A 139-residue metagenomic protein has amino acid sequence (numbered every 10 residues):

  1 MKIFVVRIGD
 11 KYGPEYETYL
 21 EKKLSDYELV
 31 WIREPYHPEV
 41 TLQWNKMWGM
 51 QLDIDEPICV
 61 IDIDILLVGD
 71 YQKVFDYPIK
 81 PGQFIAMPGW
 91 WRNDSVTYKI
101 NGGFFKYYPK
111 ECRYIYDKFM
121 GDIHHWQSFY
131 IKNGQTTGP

Functional and structural regions predicted by a protein language model:
M1-Q43, D53-D55, K110: N-terminal anchoring/stem segment of glycosyltransferases
R7-G9, G89-W91, K132-G134: Short, flexible beta-strand-to-coil junctions
G9, G102-G103: Glycine-centered flexibility sites
Y12-P14, R92-T97, R113-Y114: Short, surface-exposed beta-strand/loop "edge" segments at domain boundaries and coil↔beta transitions
L29-H37, A86-M87, I131-T137: A generic structural motif
L42-I100, K106-P109: GT-A fold catalytic core of metal-dependent nucleotide-sugar glycosyltransferases, centered on the diacidic
Y107-P139: Catalytic core and acceptor-binding pocket of nucleotide-sugar-dependent glycosyltransferases
